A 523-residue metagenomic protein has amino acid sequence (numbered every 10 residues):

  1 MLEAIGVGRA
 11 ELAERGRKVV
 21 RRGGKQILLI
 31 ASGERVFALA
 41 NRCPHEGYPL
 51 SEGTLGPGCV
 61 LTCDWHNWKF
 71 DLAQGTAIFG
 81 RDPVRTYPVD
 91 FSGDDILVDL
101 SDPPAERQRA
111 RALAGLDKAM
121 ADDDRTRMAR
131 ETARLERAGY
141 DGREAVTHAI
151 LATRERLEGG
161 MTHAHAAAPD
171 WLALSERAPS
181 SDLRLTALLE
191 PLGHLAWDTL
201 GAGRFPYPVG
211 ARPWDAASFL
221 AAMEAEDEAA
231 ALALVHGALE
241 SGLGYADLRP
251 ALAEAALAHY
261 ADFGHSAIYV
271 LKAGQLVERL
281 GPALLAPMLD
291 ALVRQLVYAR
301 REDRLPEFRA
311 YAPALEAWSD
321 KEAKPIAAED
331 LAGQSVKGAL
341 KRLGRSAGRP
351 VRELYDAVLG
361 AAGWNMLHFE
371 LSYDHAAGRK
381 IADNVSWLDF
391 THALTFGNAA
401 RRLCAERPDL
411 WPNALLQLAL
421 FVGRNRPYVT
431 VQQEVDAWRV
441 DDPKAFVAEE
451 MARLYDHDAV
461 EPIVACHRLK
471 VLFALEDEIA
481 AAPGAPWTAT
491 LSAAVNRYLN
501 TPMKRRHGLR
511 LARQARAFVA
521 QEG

Functional and structural regions predicted by a protein language model:
L2-R9: Short amphipathic
G8, R17, P44, A77 (+3 more regions): Generic detector of bulky aromatic hydrophobic side chains
E11-R107: Rieske [2Fe-2S] iron-sulfur-binding domain
F91, V98-G523: Mature, well-folded catalytic/scaffold domains that follow N-terminal targeting or propeptide regions
